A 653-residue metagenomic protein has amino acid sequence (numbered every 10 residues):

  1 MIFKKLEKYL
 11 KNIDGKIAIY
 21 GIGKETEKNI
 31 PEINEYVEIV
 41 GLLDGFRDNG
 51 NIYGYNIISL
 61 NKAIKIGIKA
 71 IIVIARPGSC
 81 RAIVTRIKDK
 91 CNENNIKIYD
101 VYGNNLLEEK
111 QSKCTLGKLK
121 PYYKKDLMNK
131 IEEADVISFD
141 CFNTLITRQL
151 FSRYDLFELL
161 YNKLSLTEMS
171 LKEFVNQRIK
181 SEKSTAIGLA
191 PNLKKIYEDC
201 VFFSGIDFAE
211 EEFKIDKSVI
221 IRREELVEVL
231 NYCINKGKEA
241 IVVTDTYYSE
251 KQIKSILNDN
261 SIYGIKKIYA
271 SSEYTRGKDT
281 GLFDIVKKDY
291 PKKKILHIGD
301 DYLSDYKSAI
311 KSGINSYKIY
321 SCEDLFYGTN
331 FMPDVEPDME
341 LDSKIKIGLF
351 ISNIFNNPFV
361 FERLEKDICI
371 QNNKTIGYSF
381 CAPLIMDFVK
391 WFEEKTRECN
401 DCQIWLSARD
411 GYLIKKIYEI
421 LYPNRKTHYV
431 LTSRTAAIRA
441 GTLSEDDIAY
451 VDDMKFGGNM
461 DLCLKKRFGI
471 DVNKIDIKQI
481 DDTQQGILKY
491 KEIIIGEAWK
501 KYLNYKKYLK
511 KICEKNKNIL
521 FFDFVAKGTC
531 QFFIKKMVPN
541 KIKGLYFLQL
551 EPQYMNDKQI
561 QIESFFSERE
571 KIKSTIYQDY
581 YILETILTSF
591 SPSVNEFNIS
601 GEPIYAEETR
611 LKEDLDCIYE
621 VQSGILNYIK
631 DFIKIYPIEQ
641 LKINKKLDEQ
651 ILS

Functional and structural regions predicted by a protein language model:
M1-K110: Hydrophobic, well-ordered beta-alpha structural blocks that scaffold small-molecule cofactor pockets
L10, I57-G67, Y123-K130, D284-K288 (+1 more regions): Short amphipathic alpha-helix with an adjacent loop that forms part of the alpha/beta core around
I17-Y20, I72, S138, D245 (+2 more regions): Short glycine-rich phosphate-binding loop at a beta-alpha junction
P31-E35, Y53-Y55, A82-E93, K254-S261 (+4 more regions): Short, aromatic/basic amphipathic alpha-helical patches
N49-I52, I241-V243, Y247-K294: Substrate-recognition "cap/lid" segment bordering the active-site pocket of phosphatases
N94, Y102-E109, I285, K293-I298 (+1 more regions): Long, low-complexity, Lys/Arg-enriched
M128-N176: Active-site neighborhood of HAD-like aspartate-dependent phosphohydrolases
A190-V242: Short, acidic loop-to-helix structural element flanking the phosphoryl-transfer center in phosphate-processing enzymes
